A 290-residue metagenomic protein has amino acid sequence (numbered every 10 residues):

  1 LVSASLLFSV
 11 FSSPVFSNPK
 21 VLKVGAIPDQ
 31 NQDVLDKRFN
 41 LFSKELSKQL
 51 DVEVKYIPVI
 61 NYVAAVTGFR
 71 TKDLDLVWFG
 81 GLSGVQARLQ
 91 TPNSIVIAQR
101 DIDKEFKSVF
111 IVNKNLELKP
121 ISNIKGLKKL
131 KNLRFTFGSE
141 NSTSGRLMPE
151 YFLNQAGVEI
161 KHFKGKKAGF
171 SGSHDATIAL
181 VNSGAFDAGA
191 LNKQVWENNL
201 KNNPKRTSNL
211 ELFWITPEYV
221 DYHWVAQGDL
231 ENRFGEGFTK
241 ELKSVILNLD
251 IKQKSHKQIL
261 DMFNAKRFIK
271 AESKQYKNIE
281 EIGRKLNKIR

Functional and structural regions predicted by a protein language model:
N18-S83: Extracytoplasmic small-molecule ligand-binding "clamshell" domains of the periplasmic binding protein/Venus flytrap
K20-G25, Q30-L41, V225-A226, L230-R290: An extracytoplasmic/periplasmic, membrane-proximal ligand-sensing/linker region
N40-D51, T143-F170, N198-R206, E281-I289: Ligand-binding cleft/hinge of the Venus flytrap
Y56-T67, G80-L82, I160-A179, E218-V220: Short helix-initiation/N-cap motifs at beta->coil->alpha
W78-T91, N154-Q155, L180-S183, D187-S208: A ligand-binding cleft/hinge motif common to bilobed small-molecule-binding domains
N93-D103, F163-K167, L200-Y219: Short beta-strand->loop
R100-A156: A conserved helix-loop-strand patch within extracytoplasmic ligand-binding domains of the periplasmic binding
S108-K119, V220-F234: A bilobed periplasmic-binding-protein/Venus flytrap-type ligand-binding module shared by bacterial periplasmic
